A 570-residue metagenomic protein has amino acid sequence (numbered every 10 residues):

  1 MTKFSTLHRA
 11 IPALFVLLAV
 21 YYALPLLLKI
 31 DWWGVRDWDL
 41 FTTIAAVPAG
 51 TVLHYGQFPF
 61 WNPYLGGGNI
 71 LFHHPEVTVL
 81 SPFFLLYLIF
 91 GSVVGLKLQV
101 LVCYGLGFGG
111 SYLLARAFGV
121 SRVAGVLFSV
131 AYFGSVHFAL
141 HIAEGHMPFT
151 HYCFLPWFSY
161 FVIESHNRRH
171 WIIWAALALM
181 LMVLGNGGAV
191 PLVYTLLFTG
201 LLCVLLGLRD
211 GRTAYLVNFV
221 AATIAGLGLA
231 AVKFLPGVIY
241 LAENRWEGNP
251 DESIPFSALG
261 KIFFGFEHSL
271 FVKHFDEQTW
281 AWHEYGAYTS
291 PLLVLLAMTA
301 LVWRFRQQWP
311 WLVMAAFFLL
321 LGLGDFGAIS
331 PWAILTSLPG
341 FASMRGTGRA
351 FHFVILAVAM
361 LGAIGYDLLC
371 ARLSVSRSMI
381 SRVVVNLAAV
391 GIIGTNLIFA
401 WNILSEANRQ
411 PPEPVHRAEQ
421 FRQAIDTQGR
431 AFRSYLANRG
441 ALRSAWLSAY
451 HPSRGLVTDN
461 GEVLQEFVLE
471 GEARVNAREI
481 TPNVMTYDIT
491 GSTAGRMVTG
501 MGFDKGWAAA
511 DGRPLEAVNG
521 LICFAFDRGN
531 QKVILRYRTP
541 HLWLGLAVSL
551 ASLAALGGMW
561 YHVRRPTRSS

Functional and structural regions predicted by a protein language model:
M1-P25, N218, V383-V390, A554-S570: Start-transfer (signal-anchor) and selected internal transmembrane alpha helices of multi-pass inner/ER membrane
T2, V204, T289-L320, G557-W560: Hydrophobic, aromatic-rich transmembrane alpha-helices and their immediate juxtamembrane boundary segments
F15-L18, L106-F118, R122-G207, N218-G237 (+2 more regions): Membrane-embedded helix bundles of polyisoprenyl
L18-F108, V130-Y152, I254-T279, G324-W332 (+1 more regions): Membrane-interface coil-to-helix junctions
L40-L53, Q57-F60, L216-F219, T223-L301 (+4 more regions): Periplasmic/ER-lumenal interhelical loops and adjacent helix-loop junctions in multi-pass membrane proteins
G107-L114, F154-H166, G200-L205, V294-L301 (+2 more regions): Transmembrane alpha-helical segments
V220-L227, M360, Y366-W401: Signature aromatic-anchored transmembrane alpha helix within multi-pass, membrane-resident enzymes that catalyze glycan
G461-S570: Active-site-proximal, structured, solvent-exposed surfaces of multi-pass membrane proteins that position macromolecular
